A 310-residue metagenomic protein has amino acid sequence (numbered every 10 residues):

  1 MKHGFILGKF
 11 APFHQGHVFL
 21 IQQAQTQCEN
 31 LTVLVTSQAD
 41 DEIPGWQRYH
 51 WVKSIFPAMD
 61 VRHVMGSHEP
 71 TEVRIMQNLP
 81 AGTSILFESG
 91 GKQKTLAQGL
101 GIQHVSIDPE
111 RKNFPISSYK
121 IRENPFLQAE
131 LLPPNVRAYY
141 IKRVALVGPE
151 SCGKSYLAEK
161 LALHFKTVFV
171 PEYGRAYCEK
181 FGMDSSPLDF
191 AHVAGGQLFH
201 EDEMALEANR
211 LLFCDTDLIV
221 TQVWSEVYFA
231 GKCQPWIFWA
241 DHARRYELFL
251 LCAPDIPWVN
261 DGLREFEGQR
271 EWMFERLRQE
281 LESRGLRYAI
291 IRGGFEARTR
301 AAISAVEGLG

Functional and structural regions predicted by a protein language model:
M1-K142: Nucleotidyltransferase catalytic core that binds NTPs
I121, F229-E296: A glycine- and Lys/Arg-enriched "phosphate-lid" helix/loop adjacent to the NTP-binding pocket of small-molecule kinases
E123-V144, R278-Q279, S283-G310: Charged phosphate-binding loop/patch that engages nucleotide di/tri-phosphates or the phosphate backbone of nucleic
P149: P-loop (Walker A) phosphate-binding loop of NTP-binding proteins
G153: Conserved glycine(s) of the Walker
L157: Hydrophobic positions on the alpha1 helix immediately C-terminal to the Walker A/P-loop
A162-E203, A302: Conserved substrate/cofactor phosphate-moiety recognition/catalytic segment in nucleotide-dependent phosphotransferases
M183-K232: Conserved nucleotide-sensing/catalytic segment adjacent to the nucleotide-binding pocket in NTP-handling enzymes
